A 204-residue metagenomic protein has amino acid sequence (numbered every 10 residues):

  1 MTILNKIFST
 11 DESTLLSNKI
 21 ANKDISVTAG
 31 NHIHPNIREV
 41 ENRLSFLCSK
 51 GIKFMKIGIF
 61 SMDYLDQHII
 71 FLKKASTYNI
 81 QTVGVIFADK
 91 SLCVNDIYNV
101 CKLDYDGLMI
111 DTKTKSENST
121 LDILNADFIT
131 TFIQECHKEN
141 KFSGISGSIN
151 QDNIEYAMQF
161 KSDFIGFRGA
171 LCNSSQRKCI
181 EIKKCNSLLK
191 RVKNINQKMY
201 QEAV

Functional and structural regions predicted by a protein language model:
M1, I25-I33, K53-I57, Q81-V85 (+3 more regions): Hydrophobic faces of well-ordered beta-strands that scaffold small-molecule active sites in alpha/beta enzyme cores
M1-F8, K50-D63, M109-E117, F160-C185: Glycine-rich phosphate-binding active-site loops on the catalytic face of alpha/beta enzymes
I7-S17, L65-A75, D122, A126 (+1 more regions): C-terminal helical cap(s) of enzyme catalytic domains, especially alpha/beta-barrels
F8-I69: Glycine/small-residue-rich loop that forms an oxyanion/phosphate-binding "nest" at active or ligand-binding sites
A21-K23, F46-M55, S76-T82, C101-G107 (+2 more regions): Glycine-enriched alpha-helix->loop->beta-strand junction motifs that scaffold or abut catalytic
A29-K50, S91-L103, I145, I149-I165: Catalytic cores of alpha/beta
N31-P35, I59-D63, A88-K90, T112-S116 (+2 more regions): Active-site-proximal loop/turn and secondary-structure-junction residues that shape catalytic pockets, frequently
F87-F128, E135: Histidine/lysine/aspartate-rich catalytic loop segments that bind and position anionic ligands
